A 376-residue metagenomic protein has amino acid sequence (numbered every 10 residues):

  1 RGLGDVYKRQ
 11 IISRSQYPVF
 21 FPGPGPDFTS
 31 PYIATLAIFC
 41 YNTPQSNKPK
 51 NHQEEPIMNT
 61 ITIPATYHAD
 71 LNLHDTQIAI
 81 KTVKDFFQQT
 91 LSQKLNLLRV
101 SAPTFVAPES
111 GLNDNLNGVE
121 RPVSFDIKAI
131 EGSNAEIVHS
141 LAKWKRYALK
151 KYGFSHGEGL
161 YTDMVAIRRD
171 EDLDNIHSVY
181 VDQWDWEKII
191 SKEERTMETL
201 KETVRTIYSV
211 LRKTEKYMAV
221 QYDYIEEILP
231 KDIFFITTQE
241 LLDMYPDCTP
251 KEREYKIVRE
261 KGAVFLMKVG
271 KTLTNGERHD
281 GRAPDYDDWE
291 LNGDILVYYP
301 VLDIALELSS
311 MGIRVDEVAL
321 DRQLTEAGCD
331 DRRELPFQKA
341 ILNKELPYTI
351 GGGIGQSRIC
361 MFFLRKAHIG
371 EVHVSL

Functional and structural regions predicted by a protein language model:
R1-Y7: Short, small-residue-biased leader/transition segments that mark boundaries at the very start of proteins
K8-R9, A34: Intrinsic disorder/low-complexity segments
I11-S13: N-terminal, intrinsically disordered charge-dense segments
S15, P24-P26: Low-complexity, intrinsically disordered Ser/Thr/Pro- and acidic-rich segments
P31-I57: Short, Lys/Arg-enriched N-terminal segments with co-localized hydrophobic residues within the first ~10-30 amino acids
N59-H177, D185-I189: Class II aminoacyl-tRNA synthetase-like tRNA-binding/catalytic domains
G157, T162-E252: Extended, charged alpha-beta segments that form solvent-exposed binding/catalytic grooves in nucleic-acid-handling
V165-I167, I236-L376: A translation/RNA-centric and nucleic-acid-associated enzymatic feature enriched in Class II aminoacyl-tRNA synthetases
